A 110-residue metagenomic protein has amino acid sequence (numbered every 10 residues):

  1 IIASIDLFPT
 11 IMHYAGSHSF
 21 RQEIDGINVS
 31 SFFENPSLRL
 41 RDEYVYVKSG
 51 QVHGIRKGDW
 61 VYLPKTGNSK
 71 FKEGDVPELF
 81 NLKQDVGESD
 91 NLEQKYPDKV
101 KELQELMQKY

Functional and structural regions predicted by a protein language model:
I1-S4, E88: Short intrinsically disordered, low-complexity coil segments enriched in acidic
A3-L82, Y110: C-terminal cap/loop subdomain of S1 sulfatases and analogous C-terminal strand-loop tails that border
T10, E88-N91: A general alpha-helix detector
D85: Intrinsically disordered, low-complexity polar regions and short flexible loop motifs
D90-D98: Active-site-proximal N-terminal segment of extracellular/periplasmic enzymes that hydrolyze or transfer
K99-L103: Short amphipathic alpha-helical coupling segments at ligand-binding clamshell hinges and other catalytic/signaling
Q104-Y110: Charge-dense polyanion-binding interfaces
